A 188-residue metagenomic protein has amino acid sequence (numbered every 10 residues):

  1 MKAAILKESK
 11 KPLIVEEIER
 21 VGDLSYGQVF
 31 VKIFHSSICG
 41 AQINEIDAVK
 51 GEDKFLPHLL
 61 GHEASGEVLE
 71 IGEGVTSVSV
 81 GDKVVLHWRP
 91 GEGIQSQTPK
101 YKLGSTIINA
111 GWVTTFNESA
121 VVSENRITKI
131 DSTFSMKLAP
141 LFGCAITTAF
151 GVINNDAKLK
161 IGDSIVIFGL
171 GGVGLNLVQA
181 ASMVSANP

Functional and structural regions predicted by a protein language model:
M1, G27, D82, G162-D163: Nucleotide donor/acceptor-binding cores
V21-S36, V49-G93, D131-F134: Glycine-rich beta-strand-centered segment in the early N-terminal region that forms part of a ligand/cofactor-binding
G40-D47: Cytochrome P450 core scaffold surrounding the K-helix E-X-X-R motif and the conserved "meander" helix-loop region
E63-S65, K83, S119, S164 (+1 more regions): Residue-level marker of beta-strand positions
G91-Y101: Short, Lys/Arg- and Gly-enriched loop/turn segments at beta-strand edges
V121-K129: Structured surface patches comprising rigid loops and adjacent beta-strands/short helices at the edges of well-ordered
S132-P188: Mid-domain Rossmann-like dinucleotide-binding core that forms the NAD(H)/NADP(H) cofactor-binding site
